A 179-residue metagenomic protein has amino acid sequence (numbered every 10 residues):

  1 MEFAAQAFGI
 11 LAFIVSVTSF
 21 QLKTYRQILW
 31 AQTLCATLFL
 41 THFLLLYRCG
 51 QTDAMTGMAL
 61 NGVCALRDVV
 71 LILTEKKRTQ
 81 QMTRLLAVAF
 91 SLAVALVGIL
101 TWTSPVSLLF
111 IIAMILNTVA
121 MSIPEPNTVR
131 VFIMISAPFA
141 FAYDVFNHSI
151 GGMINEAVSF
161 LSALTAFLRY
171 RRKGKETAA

Functional and structural regions predicted by a protein language model:
M1-A179: Alpha-helical membrane-protein topology signature
